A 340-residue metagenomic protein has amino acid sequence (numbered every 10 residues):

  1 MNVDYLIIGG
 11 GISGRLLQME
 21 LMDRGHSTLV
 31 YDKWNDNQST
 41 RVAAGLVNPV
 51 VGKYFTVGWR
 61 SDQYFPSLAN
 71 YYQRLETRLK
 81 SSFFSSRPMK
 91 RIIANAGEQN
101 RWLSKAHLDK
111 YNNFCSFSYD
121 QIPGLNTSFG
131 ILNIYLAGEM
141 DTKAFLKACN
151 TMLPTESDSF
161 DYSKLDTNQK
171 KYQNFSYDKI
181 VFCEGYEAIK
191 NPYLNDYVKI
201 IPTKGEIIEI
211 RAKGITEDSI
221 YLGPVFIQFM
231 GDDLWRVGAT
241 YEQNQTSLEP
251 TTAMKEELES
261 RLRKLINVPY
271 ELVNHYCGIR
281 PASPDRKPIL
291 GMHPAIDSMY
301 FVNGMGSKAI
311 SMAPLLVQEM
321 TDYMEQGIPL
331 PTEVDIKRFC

Functional and structural regions predicted by a protein language model:
V3-L29: N-terminal Rossmann-like FAD-binding beta1-loop-alpha1 element of flavoenzymes
R15-R24, R41, L46, V51 (+2 more regions): Active-site substrate-recognition segment that forms the wall of the catalytic cavity or substrate channel
V30-W34: Conserved acidic E/D residue at the C-terminus of a beta-strand in Rossmann-like folds
G45-G124, S128: Dinucleotide-binding Rossmann-like beta1-alpha1 core, especially the glycine-rich loop that anchors the ADP
F55-L68, L132-A148, E249-M254, S311: Short beta-strand to alpha-helix junction loop
L132-K179, C183-A188: Helical element adjacent to the flavin cofactor pocket in flavoenzyme catalytic cores
E271-C340: C-terminal catalytic lobe of FAD-dependent flavoproteins
